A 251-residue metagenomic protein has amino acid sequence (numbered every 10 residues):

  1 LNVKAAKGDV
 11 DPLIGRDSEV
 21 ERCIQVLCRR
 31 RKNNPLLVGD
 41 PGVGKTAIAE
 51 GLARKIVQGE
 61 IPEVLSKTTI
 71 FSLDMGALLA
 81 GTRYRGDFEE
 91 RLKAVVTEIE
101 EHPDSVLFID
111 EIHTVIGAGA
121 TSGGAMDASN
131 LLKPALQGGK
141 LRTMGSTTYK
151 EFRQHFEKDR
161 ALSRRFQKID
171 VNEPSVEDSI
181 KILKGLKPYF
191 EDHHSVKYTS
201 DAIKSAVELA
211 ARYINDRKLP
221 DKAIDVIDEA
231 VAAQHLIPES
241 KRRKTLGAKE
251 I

Functional and structural regions predicted by a protein language model:
L1-I251: AAA+ P-loop NTPase nucleotide-binding core of proteostasis motors
